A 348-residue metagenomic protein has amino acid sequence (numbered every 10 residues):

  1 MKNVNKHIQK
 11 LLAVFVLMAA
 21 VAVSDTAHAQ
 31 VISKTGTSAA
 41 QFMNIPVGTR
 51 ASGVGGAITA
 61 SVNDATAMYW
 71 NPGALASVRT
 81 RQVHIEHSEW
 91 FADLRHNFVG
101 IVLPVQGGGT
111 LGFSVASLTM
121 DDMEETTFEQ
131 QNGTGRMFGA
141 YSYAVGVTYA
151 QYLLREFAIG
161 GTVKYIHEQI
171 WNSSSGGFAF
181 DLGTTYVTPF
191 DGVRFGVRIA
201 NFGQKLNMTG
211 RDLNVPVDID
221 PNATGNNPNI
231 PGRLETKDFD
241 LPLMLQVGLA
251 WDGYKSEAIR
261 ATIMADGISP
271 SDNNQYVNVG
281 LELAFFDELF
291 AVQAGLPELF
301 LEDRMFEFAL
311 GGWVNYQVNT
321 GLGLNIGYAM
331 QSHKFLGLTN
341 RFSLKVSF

Functional and structural regions predicted by a protein language model:
K2-F15: Bacterial N-terminal signal peptides that target proteins for export
I8-Q9, S24, W70, F180 (+1 more regions): Residue-level micro-sites within transmembrane alpha helices that shape and flank functional polar/acidic positions
M18-H28: C-terminal segment of classical bacterial N-terminal signal peptides
T26-R79: Outer-membrane beta-barrel biogenesis signature
Q30-S52, H96-F348: Outer-membrane beta-barrel porins/channels
G56-T59, R81-F91, A329-H333: Short strand-turn segments of transmembrane beta-barrel domains in outer membranes, especially the first one or two
I58, P72-A74, H87-F91, F98 (+2 more regions): Short glycine-rich, polar/acidic loop-and-turn segments at beta strand-coil junctions
